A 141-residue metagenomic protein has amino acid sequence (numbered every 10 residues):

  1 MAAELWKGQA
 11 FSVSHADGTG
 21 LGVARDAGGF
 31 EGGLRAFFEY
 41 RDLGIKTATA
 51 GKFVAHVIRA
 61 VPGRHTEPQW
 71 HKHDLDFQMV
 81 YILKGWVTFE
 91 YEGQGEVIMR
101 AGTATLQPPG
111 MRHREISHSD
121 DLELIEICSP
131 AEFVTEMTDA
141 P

Functional and structural regions predicted by a protein language model:
M1-P62, E136-P141: A short, N-terminal "cap"/entry segment at the start of jelly-roll beta-barrel domains of the cupin/DSBH fold
R35, A48-F53, G63-M79, G93: A short beta-loop-beta micro-motif enriched in histidine and acidic residues
F53-H56, L106-Q107, S119-E136: A short hydrophobic beta-strand segment most commonly corresponding to one strand of the jelly-roll/cupin
V57-V61, K72-F89, I127-P130: Short, conserved beta-strand element in jelly-roll/cupin
T66, G85-E90, A104-T105: Short beta-strand segments in beta-sandwich/barrel cores
G93-G110: Short acidic-glycine-tyrosine-enriched beta hairpin
G110-M111, I116: Short, surface-exposed secondary-structure boundary micro-motifs
